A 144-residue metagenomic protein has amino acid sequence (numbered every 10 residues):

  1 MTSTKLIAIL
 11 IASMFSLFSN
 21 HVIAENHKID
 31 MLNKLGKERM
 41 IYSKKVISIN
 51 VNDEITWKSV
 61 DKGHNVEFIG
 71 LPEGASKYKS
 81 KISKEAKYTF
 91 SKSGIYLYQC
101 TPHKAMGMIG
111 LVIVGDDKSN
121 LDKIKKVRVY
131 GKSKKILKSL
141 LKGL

Functional and structural regions predicted by a protein language model:
M1-A8: Bacterial N-terminal signal peptides that target proteins for export
I9-F15: Hydrophobic helical h-region of N-terminal Sec-dependent signal peptides in bacterial secretory/periplasmic proteins
V22-L144: Extracytoplasmic copper-binding redox domains, predominantly the cupredoxin/blue-copper superfamily
